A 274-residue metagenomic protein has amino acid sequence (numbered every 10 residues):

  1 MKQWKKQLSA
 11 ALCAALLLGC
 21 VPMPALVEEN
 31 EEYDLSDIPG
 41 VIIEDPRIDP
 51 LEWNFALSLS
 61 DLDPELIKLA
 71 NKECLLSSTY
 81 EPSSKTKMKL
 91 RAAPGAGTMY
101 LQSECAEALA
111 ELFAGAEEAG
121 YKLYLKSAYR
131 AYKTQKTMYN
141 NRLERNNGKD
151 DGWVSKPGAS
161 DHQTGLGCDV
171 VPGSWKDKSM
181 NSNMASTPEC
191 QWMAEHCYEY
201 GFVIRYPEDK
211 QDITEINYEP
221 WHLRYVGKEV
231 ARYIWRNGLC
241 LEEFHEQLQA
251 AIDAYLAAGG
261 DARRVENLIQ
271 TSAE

Functional and structural regions predicted by a protein language model:
Q3-W4, H196: Residue-level recognition of alpha-helix termini/interfacial anchor residues
W4-L26: Sec-dependent N-terminal signal peptides of Gram-positive bacterial secreted proteins and lipoproteins
L26-A128, Y132-E274: Extracytoplasmic cell-surface/polysaccharide-interacting catalytic and binding patches
